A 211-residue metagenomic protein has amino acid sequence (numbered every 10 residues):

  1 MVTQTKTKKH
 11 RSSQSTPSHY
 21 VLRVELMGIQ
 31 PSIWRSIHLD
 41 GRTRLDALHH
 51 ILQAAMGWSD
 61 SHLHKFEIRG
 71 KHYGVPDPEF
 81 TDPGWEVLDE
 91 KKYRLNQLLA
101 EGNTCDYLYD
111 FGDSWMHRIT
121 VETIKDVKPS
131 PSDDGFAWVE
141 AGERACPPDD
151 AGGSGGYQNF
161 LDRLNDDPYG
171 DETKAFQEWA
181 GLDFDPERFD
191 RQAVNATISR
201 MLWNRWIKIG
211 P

Functional and structural regions predicted by a protein language model:
M1-P211: Short linear regulatory motifs enriched in tryptophan with gly/pro/ser
